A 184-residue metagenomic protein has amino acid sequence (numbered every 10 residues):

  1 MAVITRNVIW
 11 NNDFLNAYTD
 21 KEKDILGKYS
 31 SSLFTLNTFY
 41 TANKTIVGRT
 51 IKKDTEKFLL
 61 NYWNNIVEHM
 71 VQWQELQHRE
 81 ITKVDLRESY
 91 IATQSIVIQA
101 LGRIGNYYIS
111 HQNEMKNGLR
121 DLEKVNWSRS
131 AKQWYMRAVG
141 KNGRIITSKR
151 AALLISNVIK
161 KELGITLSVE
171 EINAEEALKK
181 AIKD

Functional and structural regions predicted by a protein language model:
M1-D184: Accessory terminal alpha-helical modules
